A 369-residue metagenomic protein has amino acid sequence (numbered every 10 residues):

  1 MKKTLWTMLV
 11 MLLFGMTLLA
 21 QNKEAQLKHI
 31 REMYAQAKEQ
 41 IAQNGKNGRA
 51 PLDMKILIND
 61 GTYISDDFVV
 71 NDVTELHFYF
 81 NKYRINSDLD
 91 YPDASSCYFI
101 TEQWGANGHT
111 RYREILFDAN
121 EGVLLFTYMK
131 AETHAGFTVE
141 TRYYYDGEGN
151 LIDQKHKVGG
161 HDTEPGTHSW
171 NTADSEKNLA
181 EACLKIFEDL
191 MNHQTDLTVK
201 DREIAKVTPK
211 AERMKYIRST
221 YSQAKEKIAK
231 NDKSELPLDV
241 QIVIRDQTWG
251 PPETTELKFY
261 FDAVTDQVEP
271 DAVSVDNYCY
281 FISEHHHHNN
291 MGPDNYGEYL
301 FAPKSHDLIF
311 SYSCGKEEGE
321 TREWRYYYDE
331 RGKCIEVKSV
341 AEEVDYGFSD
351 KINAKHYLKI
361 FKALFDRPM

Functional and structural regions predicted by a protein language model:
M1-L5: Positively charged n-region of N-terminal signal peptides that target proteins for export
T7-T17: Bacterial N-terminal signal peptides
N22-F80, H134-E256, T321-M369: Long terminal segments
G45-Y112, L116-F117, D232-Y296, L300: Surface-exposed acidic loop/strand-edge motifs in secreted or periplasmic proteins that form small linear binding
T101-G105, Y128-A131, K155-K157, E284-H287 (+2 more regions): Beta-turn initiation residues at beta-strand->coil junctions
G108-R113, Y128, G136-T141, M291-G297 (+1 more regions): Short, surface-exposed coil-to-beta transition loops
F117-V123, G147, F301-D307: A short, structured loop/turn motif at beta-sheet edges
E121, M129-H134: Short helix-loop boundary/capping segments
